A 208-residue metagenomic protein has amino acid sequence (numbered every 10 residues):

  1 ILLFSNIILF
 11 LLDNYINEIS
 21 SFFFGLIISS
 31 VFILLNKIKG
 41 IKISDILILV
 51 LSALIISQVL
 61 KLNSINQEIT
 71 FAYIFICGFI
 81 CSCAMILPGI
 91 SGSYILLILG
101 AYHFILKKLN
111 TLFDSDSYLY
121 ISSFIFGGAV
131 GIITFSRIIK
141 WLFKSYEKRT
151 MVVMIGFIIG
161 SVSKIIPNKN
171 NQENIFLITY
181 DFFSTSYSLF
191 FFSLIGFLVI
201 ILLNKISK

Functional and structural regions predicted by a protein language model:
I1-L87, S91-K208: Multi-pass membrane proteins that catalyze or facilitate reactions on polyprenyl-/lipid-phosphate substrates and their
